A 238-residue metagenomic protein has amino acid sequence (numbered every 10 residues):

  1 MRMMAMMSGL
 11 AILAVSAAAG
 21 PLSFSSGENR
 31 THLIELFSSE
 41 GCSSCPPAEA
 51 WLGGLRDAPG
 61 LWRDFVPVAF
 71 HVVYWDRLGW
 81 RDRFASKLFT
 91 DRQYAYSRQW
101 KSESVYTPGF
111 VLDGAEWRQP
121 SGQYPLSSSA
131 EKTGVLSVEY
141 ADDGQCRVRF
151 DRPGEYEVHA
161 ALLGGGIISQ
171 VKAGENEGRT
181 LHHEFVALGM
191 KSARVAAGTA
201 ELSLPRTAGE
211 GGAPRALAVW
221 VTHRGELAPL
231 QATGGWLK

Functional and structural regions predicted by a protein language model:
A5-V15: Bacterial N-terminal signal peptides
A18-H32: A short beta-strand-turn-helix
E28-S43: Short active-site neighborhood of thiol/selenol oxidoreductases, capturing the structured segment around
E40-P47, V68: C-type cytochrome heme c attachment motif
P46-G60: Typically the conserved alpha-helix immediately C-terminal to a functionally engaged Cys/Sec in thioredoxin-like
E49-L52, A69, T90-S97: Extracytoplasmic/secreted envelope proteins and their assembly/folding machinery, especially bacterial periplasmic
L61-T90, S104: Thiol-based oxidoreductase modules, predominantly thioredoxin-like and allied folds used for disulfide exchange
R81-G109, A115-K238: Short, conserved sequence motifs used for protein processing/export or organelle targeting and for catalysis
